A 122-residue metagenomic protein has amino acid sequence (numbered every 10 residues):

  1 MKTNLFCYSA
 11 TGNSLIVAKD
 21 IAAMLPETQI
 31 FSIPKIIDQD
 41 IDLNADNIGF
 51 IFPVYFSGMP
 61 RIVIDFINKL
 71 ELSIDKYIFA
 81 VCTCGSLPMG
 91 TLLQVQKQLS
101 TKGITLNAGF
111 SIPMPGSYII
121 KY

Functional and structural regions predicted by a protein language model:
M1-L5, A10-Y122: FMN-binding flavodoxin-like domain, especially the glycine-rich phosphate-binding loop
